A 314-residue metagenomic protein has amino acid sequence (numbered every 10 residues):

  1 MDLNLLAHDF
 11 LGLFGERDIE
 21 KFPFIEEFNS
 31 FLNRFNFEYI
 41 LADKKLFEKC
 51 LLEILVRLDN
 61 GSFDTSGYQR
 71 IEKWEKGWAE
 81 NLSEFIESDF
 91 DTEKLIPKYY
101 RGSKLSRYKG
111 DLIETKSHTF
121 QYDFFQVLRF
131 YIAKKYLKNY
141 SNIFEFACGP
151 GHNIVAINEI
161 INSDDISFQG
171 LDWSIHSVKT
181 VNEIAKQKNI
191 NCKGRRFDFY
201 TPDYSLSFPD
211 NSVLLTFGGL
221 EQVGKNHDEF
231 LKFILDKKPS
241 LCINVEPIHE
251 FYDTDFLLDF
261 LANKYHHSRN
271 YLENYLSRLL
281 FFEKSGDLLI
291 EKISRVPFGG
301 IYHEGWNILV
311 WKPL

Functional and structural regions predicted by a protein language model:
M1-V127, D259, S285, I293-I308: N-terminal accessory regions of S-adenosyl-L-methionine
E145: Class I SAM-dependent methyltransferase core
G149: Conserved glycine-rich SAM-binding loop
H152-T201: Class I SAM-dependent methyltransferase SAM/SAH-binding core
S212-N226: A short SAM/SAH-binding and catalytic strip from SAM-dependent methyltransferases
E229-S240: A short glycine-rich, Lys/Arg-flanked "PGG" loop and its adjoining helix->strand segment in the class I
P239-E250: Conserved beta-strand signature within the Rossmann-like core of class I S-adenosyl-L-methionine
H266-D287: Short alpha-helix
